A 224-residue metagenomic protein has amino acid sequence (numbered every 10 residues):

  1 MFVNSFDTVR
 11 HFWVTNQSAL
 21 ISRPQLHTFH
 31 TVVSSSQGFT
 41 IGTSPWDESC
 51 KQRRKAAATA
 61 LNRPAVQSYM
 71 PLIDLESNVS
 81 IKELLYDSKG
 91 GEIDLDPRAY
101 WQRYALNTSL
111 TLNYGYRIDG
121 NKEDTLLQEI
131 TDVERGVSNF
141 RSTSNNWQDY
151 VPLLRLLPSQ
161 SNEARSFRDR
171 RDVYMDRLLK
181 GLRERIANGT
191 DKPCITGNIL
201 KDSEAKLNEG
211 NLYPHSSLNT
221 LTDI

Functional and structural regions predicted by a protein language model:
M1, V66-L75, Y86-T111, D119-L127 (+3 more regions): Cytochrome P450
M1-L72, W101-L110, T125-V151: Cytochrome P450 substrate-recognition site 1
V3-S5, S80, L112-N113, L178: Hydrophobic, repeat-rich solenoid/adaptor surfaces of innate immune receptors and signaling proteins
Q17, L85, K89, L110-I118 (+3 more regions): Hydrophobic/aromatic-lined pockets within catalytic cores
A56, A60, E76-D87: Solvent-exposed, amphipathic alpha-helical segments
N62-V79, G189-D202: An acidic intrinsically disordered interaction segment
L127-G210: Cytochrome P450 catalytic core segment centered on helix I
L207-I224: Short, intrinsically disordered, charge-balanced linker/junction segments flanking boundaries in proteins
